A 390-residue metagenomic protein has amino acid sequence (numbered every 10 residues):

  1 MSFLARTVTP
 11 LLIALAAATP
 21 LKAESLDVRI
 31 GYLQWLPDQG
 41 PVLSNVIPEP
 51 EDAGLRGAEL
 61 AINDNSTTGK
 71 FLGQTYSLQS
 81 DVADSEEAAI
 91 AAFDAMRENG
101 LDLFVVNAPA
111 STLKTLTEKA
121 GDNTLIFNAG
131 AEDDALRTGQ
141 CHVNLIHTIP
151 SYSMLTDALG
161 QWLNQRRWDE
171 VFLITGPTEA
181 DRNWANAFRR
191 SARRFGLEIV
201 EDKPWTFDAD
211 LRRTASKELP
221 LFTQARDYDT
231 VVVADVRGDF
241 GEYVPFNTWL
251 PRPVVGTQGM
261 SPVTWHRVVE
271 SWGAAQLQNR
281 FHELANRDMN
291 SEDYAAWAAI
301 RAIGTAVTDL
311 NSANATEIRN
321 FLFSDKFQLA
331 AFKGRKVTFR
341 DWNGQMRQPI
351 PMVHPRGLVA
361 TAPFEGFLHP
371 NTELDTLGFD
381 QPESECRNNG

Functional and structural regions predicted by a protein language model:
S2-T7, A23-G390: Extracytosolic ligand-binding ectodomains
T9-A18: Bacterial N-terminal signal peptides
